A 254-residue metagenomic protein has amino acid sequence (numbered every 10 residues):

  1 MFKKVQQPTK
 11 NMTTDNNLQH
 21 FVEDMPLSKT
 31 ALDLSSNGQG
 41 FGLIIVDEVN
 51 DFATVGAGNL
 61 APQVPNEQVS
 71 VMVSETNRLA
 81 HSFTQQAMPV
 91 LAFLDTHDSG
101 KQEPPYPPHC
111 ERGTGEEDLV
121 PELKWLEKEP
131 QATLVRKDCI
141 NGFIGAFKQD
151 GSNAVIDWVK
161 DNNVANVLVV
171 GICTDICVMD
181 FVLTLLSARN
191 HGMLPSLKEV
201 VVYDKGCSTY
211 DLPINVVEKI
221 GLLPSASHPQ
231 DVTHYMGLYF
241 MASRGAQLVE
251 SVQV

Functional and structural regions predicted by a protein language model:
F2-G42, F52, R78, Q85-Q86 (+1 more regions): Active-site-adjacent betaalpha module
Q39-G42, G56-F83, A87-H97: A short alpha/beta connector and helix-capping loop motif
I44-V46: Short hydrophobic beta-strand that contains or immediately precedes a catalytic carboxylate
E48-G56: Short acidic, Gly/Ser-rich segments with clustered Asp/Glu that frequently serve as metal-coordination loops in enzyme
V55-L60, E103-P105, P213-I214: Short acidic, glycine/proline-rich loop/turn micro-motifs
T96, G100-R112: Active-site neighborhood of divalent metal-dependent phosphoester bond hydrolases
